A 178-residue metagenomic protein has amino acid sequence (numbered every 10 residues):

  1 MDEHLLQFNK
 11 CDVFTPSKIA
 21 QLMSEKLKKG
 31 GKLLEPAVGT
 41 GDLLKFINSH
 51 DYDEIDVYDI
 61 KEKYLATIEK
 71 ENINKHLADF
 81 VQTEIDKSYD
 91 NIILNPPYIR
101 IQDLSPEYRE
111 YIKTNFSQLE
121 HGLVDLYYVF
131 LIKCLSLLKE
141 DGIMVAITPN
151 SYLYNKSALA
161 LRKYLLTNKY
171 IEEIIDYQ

Functional and structural regions predicted by a protein language model:
H4, F8-K26, L34-N72, F80-Q178: Signature of N6-adenine DNA methyltransferases within the class I
G31: Nucleotide donor/acceptor-binding cores
L77: Conserved residues in the N-terminal Rossmann fold of short-chain dehydrogenase/reductase
